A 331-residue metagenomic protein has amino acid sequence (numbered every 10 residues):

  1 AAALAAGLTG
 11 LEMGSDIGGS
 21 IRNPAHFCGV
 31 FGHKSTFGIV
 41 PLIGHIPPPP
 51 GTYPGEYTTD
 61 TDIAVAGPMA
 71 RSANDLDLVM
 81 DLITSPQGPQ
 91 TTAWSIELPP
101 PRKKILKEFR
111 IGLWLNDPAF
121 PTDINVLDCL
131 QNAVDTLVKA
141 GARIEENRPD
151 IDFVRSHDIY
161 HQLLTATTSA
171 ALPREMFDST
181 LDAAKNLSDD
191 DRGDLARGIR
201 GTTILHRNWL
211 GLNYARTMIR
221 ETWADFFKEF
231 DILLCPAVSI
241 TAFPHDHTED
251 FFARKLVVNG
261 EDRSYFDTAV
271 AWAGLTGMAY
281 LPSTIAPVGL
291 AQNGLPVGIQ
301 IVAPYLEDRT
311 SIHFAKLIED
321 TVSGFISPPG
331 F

Functional and structural regions predicted by a protein language model:
A1-I83, A279-G298: Short glycine/serine-rich loop segments
K34-V134, I151, D178, V322-F331: A short helix-breaking turn/cap at a secondary-structure junction
K103-L115, L163-A224, V238-E249, P282-L295: Short helix-loop capping/hinge segments that flank enzyme active sites or metal/cofactor-binding pockets
T122-P149, L172-A184, W209-F230: Acyltransferase
N208, S311-F331: Short, gly/Ser/Thr-rich active-site loops of penicillin-recognizing serine hydrolases
F243-V270: Short, surface-exposed loop/helix-turn segments at secondary-structure junctions that function as lids/hinges flanking
L275-G277: Conserved short alpha-helical elements in the N-terminal third of ANL/AMP-binding
